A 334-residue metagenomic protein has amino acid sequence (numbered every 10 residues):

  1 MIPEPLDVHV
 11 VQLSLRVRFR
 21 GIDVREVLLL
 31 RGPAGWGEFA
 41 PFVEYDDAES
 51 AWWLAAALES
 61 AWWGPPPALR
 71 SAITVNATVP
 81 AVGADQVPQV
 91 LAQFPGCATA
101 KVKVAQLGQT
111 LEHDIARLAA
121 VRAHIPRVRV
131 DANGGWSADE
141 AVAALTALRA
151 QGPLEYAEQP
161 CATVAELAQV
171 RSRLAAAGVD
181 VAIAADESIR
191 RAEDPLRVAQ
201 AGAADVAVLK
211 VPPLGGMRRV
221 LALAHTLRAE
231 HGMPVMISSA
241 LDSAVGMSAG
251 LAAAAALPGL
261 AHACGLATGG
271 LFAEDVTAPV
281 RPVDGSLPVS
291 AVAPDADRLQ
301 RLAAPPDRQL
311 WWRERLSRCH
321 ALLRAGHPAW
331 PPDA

Functional and structural regions predicted by a protein language model:
M1-H9, L13-L28, W36-P41, W63 (+1 more regions): Flexible C-terminal active-site loop/helix
H9, G35-F39, S71-V79, A98-V102 (+6 more regions): Hydrophobic faces of well-ordered beta-strands that scaffold small-molecule active sites in alpha/beta enzyme cores
L13-I22, S71-V87, K103-L107, D131-A138 (+1 more regions): Active-site mouth loops of central-metabolism enzymes
R16-I73, A77-T78, D85, P95: Conserved N-terminal beta1-alpha1 strand-loop-helix module at the mouth
G32, L54-A57, V220-L223, G246-A254: Buried hydrophobic packing segments
E38-A48, A98-A119: Glycine-rich, proline-tolerant flexible connector loops at the mouths of alpha/beta enzymes
A61-G64, A77-Q93, L107-Q109, I115-A120: Short, charged beta->alpha transition segments
L107-A249, L271-V276, R281: Catalytic core of soluble alpha/beta enzymes
